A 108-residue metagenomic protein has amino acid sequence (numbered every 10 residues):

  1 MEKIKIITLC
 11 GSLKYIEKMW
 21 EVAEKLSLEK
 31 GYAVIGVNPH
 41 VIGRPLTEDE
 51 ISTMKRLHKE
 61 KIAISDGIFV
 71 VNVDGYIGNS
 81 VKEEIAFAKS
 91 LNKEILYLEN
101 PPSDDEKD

Functional and structural regions predicted by a protein language model:
M1-D108: Conserved catalytic or regulatory cores that recognize and/or transform ribose-phosphate-containing ligands
